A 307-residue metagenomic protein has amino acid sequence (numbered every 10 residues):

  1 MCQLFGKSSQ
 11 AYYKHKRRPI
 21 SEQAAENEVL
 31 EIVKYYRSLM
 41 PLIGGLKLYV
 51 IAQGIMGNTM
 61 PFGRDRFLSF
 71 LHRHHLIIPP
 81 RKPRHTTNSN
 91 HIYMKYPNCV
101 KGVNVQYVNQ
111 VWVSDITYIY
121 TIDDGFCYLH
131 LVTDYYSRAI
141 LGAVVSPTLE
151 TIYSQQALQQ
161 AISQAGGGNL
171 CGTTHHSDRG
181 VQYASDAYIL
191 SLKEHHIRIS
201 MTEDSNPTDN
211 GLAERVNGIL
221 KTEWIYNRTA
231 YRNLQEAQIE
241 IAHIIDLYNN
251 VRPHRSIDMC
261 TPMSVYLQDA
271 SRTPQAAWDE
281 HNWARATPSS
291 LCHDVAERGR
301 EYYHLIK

Functional and structural regions predicted by a protein language model:
M1-C2, Y12, V33, L48 (+14 more regions): Mobile genetic element proteins and their domesticated derivatives, centered on retroelements and DNA transposons
C2, S9-V108, M263-Q275: Basic, flexible linker segments flanking DNA-binding modules in nucleic acid-interacting mobile-element proteins
M60-L131, Q155-Q160, Q164-A165, L170-G172 (+1 more regions): Mobile-element integrase/transposase regions, centering on the N-terminal DNA-binding/Zn-coordinating module
T87-H91, S177-R179, S185-I189, M201-T222 (+2 more regions): RNase H-like two-metal-ion nuclease catalytic core shared by retroviral integrases and related mobile-element nucleases
D134-Y135, S146-I152: A short acidic/small-residue loop/turn micro-motif
A139, T151, Q156-S163, E194-H195: Retroviral integrase
A139-A143, S200-T202, Y226-R228: Short small-residue beta-strand/loop micro-motif enriched in glycine and branched aliphatics
K193-I197, I219-K307: C-terminal domain-tail junction helix/linker
